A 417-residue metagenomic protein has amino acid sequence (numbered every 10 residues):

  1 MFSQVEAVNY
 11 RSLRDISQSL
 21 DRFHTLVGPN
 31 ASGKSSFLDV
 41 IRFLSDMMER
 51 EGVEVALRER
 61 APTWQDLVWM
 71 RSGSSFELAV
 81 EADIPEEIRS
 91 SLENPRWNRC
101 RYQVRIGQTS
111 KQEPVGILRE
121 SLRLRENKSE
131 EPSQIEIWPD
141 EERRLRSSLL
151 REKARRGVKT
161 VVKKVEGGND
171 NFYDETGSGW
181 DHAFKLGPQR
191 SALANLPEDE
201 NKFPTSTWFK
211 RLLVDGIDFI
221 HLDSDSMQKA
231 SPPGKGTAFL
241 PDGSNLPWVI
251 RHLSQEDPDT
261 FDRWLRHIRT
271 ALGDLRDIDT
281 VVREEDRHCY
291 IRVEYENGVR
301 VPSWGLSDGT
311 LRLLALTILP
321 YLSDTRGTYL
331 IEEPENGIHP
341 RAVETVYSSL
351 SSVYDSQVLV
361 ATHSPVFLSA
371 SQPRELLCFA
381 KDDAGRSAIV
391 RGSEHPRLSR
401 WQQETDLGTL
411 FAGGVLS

Functional and structural regions predicted by a protein language model:
M1, L67-M70, T270, T345-S417: C-terminal lobe/lid and adjacent interdomain/linker elements of RecA-like ASCE P-loop ATPase modules
M1-R14: N-terminal pre-Walker A segment at the start of P-loop NTPase domains
D15-D21, Y321-D324: Phosphate-binding P-loop
D21-H24, T325-G327, D355: Pre-Walker A (Motif I) flank of P-loop NTPase domains
R22-R60, D308, L313-T317, A361-S364: Phosphate-binding glycine-rich loops of NTP-binding sites
D39-V115: Conserved P-loop NTP-binding catalytic core
S91-D262, R266: Electropositive, glycine-dotted interaction segments that contact anionic polymers or phosphate-rich ligands
N245, D262, R266-Y321, T328-E344: Conserved ABC ATPase signature
